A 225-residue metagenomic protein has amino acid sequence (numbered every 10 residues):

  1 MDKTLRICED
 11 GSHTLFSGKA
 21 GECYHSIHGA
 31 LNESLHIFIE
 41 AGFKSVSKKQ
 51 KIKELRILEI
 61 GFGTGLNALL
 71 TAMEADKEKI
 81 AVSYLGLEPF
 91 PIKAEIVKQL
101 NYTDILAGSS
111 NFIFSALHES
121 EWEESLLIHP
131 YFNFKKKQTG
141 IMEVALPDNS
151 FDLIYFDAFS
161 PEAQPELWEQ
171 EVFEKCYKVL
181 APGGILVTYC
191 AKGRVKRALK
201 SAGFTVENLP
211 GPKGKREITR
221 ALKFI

Functional and structural regions predicted by a protein language model:
M1-L55, A72-Y102, L106: Rossmann-like AdoMet
G61-G63, E88: Conserved S-adenosyl-L-methionine
G65-L69: Glycine-rich SAM-binding Motif I of class I
I96-P147: S-adenosyl-L-methionine
F134-K136, S150-A158: Short SAM/SAH-binding signature in class I
Y155, P182-C190: Conserved beta-strand signature within the Rossmann-like core of class I S-adenosyl-L-methionine
E166-P182: A short glycine-rich, Lys/Arg-flanked "PGG" loop and its adjoining helix->strand segment in the class I
A202-I225: Core SAM-dependent methyltransferase catalytic element
